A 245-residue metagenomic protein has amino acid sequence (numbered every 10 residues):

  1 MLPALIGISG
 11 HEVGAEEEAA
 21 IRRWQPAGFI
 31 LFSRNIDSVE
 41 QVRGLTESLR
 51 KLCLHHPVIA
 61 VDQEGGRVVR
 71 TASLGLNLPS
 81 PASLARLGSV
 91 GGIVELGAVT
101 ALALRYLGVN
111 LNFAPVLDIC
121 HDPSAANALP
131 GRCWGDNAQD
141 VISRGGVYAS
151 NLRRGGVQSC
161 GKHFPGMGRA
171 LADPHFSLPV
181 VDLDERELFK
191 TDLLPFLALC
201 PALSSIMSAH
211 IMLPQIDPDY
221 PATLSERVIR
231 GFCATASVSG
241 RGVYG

Functional and structural regions predicted by a protein language model:
M1-A4: Extreme N-terminal starter segment of soluble prokaryotic enzymes
I6-G7, V13, R34-L52, P57 (+2 more regions): Second-shell residues forming the walls of enzyme active-site clefts
S9-R22, G92-A103, F189-F196: Short, acidic/polar
R22-Q25, C200: Flexible, charged surface loops at secondary-structure boundaries
Q25-V141, R169-V181, A209-P221: Enzymes and membrane/adaptor proteins characterized by extended Gly/Ser/Thr/Asp/Glu-rich, aromatic-dotted
